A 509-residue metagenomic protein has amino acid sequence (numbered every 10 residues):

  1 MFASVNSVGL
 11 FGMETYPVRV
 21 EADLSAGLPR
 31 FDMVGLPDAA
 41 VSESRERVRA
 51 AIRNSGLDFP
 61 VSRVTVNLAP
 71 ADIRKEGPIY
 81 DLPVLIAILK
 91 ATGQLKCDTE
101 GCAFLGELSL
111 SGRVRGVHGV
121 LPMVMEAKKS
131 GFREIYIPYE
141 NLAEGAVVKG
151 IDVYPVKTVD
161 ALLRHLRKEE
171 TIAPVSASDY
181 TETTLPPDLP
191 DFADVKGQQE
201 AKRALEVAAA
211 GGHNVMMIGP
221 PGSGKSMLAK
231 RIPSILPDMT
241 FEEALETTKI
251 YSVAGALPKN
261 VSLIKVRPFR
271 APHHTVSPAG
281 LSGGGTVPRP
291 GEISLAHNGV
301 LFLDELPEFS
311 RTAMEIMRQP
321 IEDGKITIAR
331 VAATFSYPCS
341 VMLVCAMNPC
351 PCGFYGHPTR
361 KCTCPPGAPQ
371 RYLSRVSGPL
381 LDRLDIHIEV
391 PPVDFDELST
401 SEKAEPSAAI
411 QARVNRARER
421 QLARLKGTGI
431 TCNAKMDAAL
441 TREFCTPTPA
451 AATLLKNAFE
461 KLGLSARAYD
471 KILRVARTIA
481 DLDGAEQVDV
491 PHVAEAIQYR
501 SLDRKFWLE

Functional and structural regions predicted by a protein language model:
M1-M216, P220-S226, A329, Y469 (+1 more regions): Peripheral, non-AAA+ core regions of ATP-driven protein-machinery
V18-L24, L281, D385-I388: Short beta-strand elements
A40-R45, P60, N67-G77, P288 (+1 more regions): Basic, amphipathic alpha-helical bundle interface domains used for macromolecular binding and assembly
S111, L303-S310, G353: Catalytic P-loop NTPase motifs of RecA-like helicase/translocase cores
E170-V207, G211, D238-I293: P-loop NTPase nucleotide-binding/switch module
M217-P258, D323: Walker A/P-loop
N298, D304-E305, I316: Walker B catalytic acidic pair
